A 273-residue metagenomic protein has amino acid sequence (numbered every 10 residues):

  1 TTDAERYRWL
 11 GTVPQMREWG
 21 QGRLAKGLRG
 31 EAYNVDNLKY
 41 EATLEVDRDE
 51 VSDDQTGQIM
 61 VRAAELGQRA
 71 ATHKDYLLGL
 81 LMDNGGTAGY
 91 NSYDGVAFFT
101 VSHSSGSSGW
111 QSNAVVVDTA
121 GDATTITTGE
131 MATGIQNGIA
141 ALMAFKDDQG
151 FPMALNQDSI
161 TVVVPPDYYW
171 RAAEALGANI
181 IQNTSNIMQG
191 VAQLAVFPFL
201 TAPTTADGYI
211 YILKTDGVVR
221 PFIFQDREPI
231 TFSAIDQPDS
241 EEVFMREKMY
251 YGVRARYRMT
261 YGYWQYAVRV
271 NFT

Functional and structural regions predicted by a protein language model:
T1-T12, K26, M82-G89, P203-G208 (+1 more regions): Noncatalytic linker/hinge segments flanking ATPase motor cores
T1-Y40: Assembly/oligomerization interface modules of large self-assembling protein complexes
D3, G11-Q15, N34, Q68-Y90 (+4 more regions): Signature of extracytoplasmic/envelope-associated structural regions
L10-V13, W19-G22, L38, D54 (+7 more regions): Surface-exposed loop/turn and secondary-structure junction residues enriched for glycine/proline
A32, G150-F151: A generic local secondary-structure boundary/capping motif
Y33-Y90, I160-V162, E247, Y251-V253: Long, contiguous amphipathic alpha-helices that act as assembly "spine/axial" helices in icosahedral shell and virion
D36, A154-L155: Solvent-exposed alpha-helices and their adjacent loops that cap or buttress functional pockets in soluble metabolic
F99-D148, N156-D158, D167-T273: Sequence/fold signature of self-assembling virion shell proteins
